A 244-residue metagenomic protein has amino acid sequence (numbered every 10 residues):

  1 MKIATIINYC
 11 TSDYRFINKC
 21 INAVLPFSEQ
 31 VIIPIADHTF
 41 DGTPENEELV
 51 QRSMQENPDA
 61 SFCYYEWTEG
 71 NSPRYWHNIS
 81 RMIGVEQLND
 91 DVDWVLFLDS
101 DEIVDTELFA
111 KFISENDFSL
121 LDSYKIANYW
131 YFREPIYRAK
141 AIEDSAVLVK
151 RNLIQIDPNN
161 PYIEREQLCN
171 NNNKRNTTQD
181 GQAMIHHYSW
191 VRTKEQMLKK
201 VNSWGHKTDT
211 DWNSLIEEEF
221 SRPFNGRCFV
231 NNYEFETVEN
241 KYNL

Functional and structural regions predicted by a protein language model:
K2-A4, Q30: Cell-envelope/extracellular polymer assembly enzymes that use nucleotide-activated donors
I3, A60-F62, L121: Short, conserved active-site loop motifs that form the nucleotide-linked donor/cofactor pocket
I7-Y9, I35: Short beta-strand/turn micro-motifs composed of small residues that flank or help shape donor/cofactor-binding pockets
T11-Y14, H38-F40, E102-D105: Short acidic, S/G/P-rich loop/turn micro-motifs used as interaction or catalytic elements
S12-I33, D41-E48: Short, well-formed alpha-helical segments that are part of the catalytic scaffolds of diverse glycosyltransferases
C20, L49-S53, F112: A general structural detector for well-ordered alpha-helical segments in enzyme core domains, enriched
A36-F97: Active-site-proximal specificity loops/subdomain of glycosyltransferases
G70-V85, F97, E102-L244: Catalytic-site signature of metal-activated, phosphate-bearing donor transferases, centered on the GT-A/GT-A-like
